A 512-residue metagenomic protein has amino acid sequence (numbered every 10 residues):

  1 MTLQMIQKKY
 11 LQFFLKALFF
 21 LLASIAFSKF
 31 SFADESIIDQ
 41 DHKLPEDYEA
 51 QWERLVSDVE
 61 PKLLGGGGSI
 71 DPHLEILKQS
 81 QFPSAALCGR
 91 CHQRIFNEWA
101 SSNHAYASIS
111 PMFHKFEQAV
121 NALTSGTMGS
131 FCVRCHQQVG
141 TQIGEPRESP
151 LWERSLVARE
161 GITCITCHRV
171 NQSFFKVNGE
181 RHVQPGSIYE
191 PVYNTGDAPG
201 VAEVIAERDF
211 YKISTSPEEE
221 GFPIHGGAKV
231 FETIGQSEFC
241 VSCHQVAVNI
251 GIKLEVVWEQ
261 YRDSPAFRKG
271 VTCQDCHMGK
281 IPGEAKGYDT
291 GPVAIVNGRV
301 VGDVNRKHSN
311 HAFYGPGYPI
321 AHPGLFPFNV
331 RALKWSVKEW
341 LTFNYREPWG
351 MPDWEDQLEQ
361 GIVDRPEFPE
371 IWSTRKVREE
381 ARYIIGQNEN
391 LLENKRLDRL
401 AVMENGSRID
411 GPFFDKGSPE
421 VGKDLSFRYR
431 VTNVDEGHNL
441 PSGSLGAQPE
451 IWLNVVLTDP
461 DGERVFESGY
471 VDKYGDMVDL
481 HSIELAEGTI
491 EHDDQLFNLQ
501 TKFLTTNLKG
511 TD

Functional and structural regions predicted by a protein language model:
M1-F13: N-terminal secretory signal peptides that target proteins for export/translocation
L3, L18, T506-N507: N-terminal compositionally biased, intrinsically disordered segments and leader/signal-like regions
K16-K29: Bacterial N-terminal signal peptides
D34-Q79, I95-T124, M128, E145-D512: Primarily the internal scaffold of c-type cytochrome electron-transfer domains, especially repeated/multiheme c-type
Q81-A85: An acidic-aromatic substrate-binding cleft motif
G89-R90: Low-complexity, highly charged intrinsically disordered N-terminal segments that act as targeting/localization
F131-Q138, H168-V170: Outer-membrane beta-barrel channel domains
Q138-E145: Conserved, well-structured interaction surfaces
